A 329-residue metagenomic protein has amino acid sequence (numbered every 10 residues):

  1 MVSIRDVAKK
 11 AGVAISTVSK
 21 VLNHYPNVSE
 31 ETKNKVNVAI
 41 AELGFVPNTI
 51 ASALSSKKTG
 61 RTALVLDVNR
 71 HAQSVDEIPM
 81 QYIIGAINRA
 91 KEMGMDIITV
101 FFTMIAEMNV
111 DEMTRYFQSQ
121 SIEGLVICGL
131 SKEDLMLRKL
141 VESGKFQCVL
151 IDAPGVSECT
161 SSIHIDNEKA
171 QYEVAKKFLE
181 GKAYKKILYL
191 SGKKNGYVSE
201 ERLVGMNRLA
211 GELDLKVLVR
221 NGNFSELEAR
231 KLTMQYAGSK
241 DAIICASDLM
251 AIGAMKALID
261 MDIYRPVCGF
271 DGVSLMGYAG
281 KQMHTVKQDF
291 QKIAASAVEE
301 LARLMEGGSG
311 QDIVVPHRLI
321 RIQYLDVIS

Functional and structural regions predicted by a protein language model:
M1-G60, S329: N-terminal helix-turn-helix DNA-binding module of bacterial transcription factors
V2, R61-V65, N69-K176, L232 (+2 more regions): Alpha-helical recognition/docking segments in bacterial nutrient-uptake and carbohydrate-utilization systems
V65, C128, I151, Y189-L190 (+3 more regions): Short hydrophobic segments within beta-strands
A90-F102, Y189, N207-E228: Short beta-strand elements in bilobed, periplasmic/extracellular small-molecule ligand-binding domains
K132-E133, N195, R202, L249-A251: Alpha-helix capping/helix-boundary segments
I163-Y189, E226-M234, A251, Q288-E306: Hydrophobic alpha-helical segments within soluble ligand-binding/sensing domains
V174-L213, S309-I328: An alpha-beta-alpha
V217, G238-S329: Flexible loop/turn connectors
